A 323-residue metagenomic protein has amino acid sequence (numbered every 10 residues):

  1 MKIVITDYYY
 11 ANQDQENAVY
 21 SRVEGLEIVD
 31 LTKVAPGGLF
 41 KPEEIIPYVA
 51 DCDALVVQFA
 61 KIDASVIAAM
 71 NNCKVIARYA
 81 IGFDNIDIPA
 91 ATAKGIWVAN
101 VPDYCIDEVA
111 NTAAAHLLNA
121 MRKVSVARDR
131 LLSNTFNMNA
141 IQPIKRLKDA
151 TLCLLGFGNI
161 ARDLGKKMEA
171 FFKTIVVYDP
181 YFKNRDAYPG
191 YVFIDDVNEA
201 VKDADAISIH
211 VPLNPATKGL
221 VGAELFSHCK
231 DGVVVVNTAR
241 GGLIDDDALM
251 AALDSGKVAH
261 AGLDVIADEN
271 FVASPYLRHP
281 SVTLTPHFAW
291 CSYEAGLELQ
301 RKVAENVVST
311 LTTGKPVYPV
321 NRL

Functional and structural regions predicted by a protein language model:
M1-C52: N-terminal glycine-/charge-rich "phosphate-binding" loop or analogous flexible N-terminal tail
I5, L152-L154: Hydrophobic Val/Ile/Leu positions in short beta-strands of Rossmann-like dinucleotide-binding domains
T32, Y79-A80, I96-D107, H287: Short beta->alpha connector loops at strand-helix junctions that form conserved, small/polar/Pro-enriched
A64-I67, P180-P275: Rossmann-like adenosine-cofactor binding region
K94, P102-T151, D163-K166: Phosphate-binding beta-alpha-beta segment of Rossmann-like dinucleotide-binding domains, i.e., the NAD(P)
K94, V98, G232-L323: Rossmann-like dinucleotide-binding domain for NAD(H)/NADP(H)
F157-G158: Glycine-rich Rossmann-fold phosphate-binding loop(s) that bind the pyrophosphate of adenine dinucleotide cofactors
